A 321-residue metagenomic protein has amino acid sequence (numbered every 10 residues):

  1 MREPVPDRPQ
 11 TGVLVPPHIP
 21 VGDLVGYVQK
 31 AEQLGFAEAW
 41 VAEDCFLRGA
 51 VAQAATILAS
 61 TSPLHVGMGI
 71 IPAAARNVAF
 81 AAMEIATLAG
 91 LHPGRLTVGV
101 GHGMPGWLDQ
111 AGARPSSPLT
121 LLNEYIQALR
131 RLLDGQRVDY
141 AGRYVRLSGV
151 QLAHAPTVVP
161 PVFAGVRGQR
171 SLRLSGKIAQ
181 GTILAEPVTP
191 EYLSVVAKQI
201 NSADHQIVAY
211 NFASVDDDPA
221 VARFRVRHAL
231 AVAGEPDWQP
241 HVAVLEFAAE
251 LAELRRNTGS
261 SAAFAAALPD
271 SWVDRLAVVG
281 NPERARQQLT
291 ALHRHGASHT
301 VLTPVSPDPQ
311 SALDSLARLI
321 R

Functional and structural regions predicted by a protein language model:
M1-R321: Active-site-adjacent structural elements that line small-molecule/cofactor binding pockets in enzymes
